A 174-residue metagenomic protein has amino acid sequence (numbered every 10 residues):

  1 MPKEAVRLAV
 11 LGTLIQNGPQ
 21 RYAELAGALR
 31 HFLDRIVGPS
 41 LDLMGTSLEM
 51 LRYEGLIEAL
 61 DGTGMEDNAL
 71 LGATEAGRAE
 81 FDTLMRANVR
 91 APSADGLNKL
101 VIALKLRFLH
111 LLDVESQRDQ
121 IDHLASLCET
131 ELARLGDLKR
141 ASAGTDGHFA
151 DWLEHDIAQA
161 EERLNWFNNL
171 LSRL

Functional and structural regions predicted by a protein language model:
M1-D95: Basic helix-turn-helix/winged-helix DNA-binding cores and closely related short helical interaction motifs
D42, D151-E154: Short, solvent-exposed segments of well-ordered alpha helices
T83-L127: Amphipathic alpha-helical dimerization/coiled-coil segments that flank or bridge DNA-binding/regulatory modules
H110, L138-A143, L171-L174: Secondary-structure edge/capping motif, primarily at the C-terminal ends of alpha-helices and the immediately following
R118, A125, E129-L132, K139 (+4 more regions): Heptad-repeat amphipathic alpha-helical coiled-coil interaction surface used for oligomerization/assembly
